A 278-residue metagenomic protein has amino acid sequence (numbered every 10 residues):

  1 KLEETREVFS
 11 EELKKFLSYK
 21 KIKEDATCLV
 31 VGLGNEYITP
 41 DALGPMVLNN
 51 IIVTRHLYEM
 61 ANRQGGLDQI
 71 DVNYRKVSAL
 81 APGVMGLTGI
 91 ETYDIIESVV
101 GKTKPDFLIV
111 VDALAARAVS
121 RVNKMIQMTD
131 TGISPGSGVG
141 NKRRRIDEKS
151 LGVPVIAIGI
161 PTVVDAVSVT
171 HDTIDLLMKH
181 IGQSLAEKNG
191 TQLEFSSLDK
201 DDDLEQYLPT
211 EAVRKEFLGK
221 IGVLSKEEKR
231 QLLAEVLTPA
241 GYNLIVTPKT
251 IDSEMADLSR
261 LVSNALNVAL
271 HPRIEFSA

Functional and structural regions predicted by a protein language model:
K1-D25: Extended, charged alpha/beta regions that create polyanion-binding interfaces
E4, V8, A42, M46 (+4 more regions): Conserved active-site and cofactor/substrate-binding residues in soluble primary-metabolism enzymes
E24-G32, E36: Glycine-rich beta-alpha loop segments
L33-D41, G86, A113-R117: Gly/Ser/Thr-rich loops at beta-strand to alpha-helix junctions that form or flank small-molecule/cofactor-binding
N35-A79: Glycine-rich phosphate/diphosphate-binding loop of Rossmann-like nucleotide-binding domains
G66-V99: A structural-propensity feature for long, helix-poor, extended segments
L80-A81, V110-S277: A structural signal for small-residue-enriched, beta-sheet-centric alpha/beta enzyme cores and oligomeric scaffold folds
V100, P105-D106: Proline-aspartate-enriched helix->loop->beta-strand connector
